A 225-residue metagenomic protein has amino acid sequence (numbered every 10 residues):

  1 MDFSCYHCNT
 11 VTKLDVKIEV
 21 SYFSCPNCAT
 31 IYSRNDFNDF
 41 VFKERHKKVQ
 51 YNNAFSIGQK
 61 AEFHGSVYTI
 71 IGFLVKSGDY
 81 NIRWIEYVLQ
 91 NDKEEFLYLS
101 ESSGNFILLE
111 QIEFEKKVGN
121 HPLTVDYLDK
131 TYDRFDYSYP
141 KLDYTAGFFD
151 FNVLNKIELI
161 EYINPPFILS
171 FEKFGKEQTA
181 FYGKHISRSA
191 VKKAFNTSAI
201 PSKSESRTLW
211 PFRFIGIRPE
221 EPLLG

Functional and structural regions predicted by a protein language model:
M1-H64, F73-E86, Q90-G225: Mixed-charge, low-complexity intrinsically disordered regions
I70: Short acidic-hydrophobic catalytic motif
